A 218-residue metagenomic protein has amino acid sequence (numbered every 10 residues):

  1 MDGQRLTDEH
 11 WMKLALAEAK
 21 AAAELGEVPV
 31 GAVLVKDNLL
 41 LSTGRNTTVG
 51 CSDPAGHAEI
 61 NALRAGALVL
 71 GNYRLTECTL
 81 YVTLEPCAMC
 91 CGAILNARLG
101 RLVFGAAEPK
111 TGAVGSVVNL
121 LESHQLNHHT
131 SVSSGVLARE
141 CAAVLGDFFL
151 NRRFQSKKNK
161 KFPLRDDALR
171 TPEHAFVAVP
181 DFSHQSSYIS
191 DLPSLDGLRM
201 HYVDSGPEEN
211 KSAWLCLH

Functional and structural regions predicted by a protein language model:
M1-A22, L95-D167: Zinc-dependent deaminase
A15, A19-A22, A32, S42 (+2 more regions): Small-residue (primarily alanine) positions within well-ordered alpha-helices, especially packing/interaction faces
V30-N38: Short beta-strand scaffold segments in enzyme catalytic cores
L41-T48: Short beta->alpha transition motifs characteristic of CBS
G50-I60: A short, polar/charged loop-to-alpha-helix boundary motif
L80-G100: Local cysteine-cluster metal-coordination motifs and their immediate loop/turn environment, predominantly Fe-S cluster
K158-W214: Alpha/beta-hydrolase fold catalytic core
